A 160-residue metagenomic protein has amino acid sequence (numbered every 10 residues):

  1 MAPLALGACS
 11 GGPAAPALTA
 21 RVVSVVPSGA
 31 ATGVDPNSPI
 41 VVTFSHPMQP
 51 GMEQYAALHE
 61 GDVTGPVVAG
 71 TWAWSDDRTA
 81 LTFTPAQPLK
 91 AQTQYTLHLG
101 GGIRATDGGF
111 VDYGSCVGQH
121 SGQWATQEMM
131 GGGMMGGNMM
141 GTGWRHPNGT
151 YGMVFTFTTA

Functional and structural regions predicted by a protein language model:
M1-A2: Sec-dependent N-terminal signal peptides
A5-A8: C-terminal motif of bacterial Sec signal peptides marking the signal peptidase cleavage site
G11-A160: Acidic, low-complexity Ser/Thr/Gly/Pro-rich repeat segments typical of extracellular/periplasmic and surface-exposed
